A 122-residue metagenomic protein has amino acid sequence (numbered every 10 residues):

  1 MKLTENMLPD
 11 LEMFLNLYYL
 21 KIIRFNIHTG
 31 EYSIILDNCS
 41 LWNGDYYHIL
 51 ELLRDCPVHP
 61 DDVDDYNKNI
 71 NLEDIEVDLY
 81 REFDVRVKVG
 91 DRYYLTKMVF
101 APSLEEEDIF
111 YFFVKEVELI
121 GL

Functional and structural regions predicted by a protein language model:
M1-L8, K115-L122: PAS-associated C-terminal cap
N6-P57, P102: PAS-family sensory domain signal
L11-F14, N69-E73: Amphipathic alpha-helical regulatory segments at dimerization interfaces that relay allosteric signals between sensory
F25-H28, G90, K115: Short, flexible beta-strand-to-coil junctions
H48-L72: PAS/Per-ARNT-Sim sensory domains
D78-F83: Short, hydrophobic/aromatic-rich segments at coil-to-beta transitions
D84-R92: PAS-family sensory domains
T96-G121: Short loop/turn elements at sensory-signaling interfaces that couple input to output
